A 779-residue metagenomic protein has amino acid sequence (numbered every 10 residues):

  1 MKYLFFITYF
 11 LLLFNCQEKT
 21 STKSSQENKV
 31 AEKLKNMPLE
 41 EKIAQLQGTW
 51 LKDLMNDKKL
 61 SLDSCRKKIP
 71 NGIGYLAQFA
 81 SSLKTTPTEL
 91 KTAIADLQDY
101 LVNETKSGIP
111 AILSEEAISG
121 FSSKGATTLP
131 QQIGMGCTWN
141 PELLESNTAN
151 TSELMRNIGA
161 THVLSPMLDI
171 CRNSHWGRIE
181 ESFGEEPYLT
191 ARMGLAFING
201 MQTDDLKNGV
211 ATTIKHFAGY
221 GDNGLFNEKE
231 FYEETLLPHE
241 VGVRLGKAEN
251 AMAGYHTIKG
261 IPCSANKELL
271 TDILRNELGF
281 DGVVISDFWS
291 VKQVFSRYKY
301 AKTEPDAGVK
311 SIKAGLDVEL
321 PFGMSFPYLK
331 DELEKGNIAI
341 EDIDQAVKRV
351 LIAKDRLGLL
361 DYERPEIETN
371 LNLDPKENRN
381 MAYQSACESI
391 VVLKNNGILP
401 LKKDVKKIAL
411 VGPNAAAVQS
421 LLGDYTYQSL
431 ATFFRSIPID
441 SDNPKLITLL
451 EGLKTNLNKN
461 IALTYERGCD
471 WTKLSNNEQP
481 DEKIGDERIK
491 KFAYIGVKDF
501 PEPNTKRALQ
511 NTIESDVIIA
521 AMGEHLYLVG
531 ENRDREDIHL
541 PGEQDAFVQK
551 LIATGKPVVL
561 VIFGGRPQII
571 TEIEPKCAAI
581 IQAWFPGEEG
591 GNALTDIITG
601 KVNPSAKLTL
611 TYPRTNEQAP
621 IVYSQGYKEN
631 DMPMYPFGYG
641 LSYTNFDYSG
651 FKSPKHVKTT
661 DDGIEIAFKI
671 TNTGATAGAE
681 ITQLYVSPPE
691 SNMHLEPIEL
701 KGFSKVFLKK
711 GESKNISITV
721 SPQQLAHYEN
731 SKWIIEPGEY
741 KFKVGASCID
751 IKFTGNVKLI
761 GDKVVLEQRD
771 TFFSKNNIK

Functional and structural regions predicted by a protein language model:
M1-S25: Bacterial Sec-dependent N-terminal signal peptides
C16-Y728, I734-V744, C748, T771-K779: Glycoside hydrolase catalytic-domain context in secreted enzymes
D750-L766: Short beta-strand elements
